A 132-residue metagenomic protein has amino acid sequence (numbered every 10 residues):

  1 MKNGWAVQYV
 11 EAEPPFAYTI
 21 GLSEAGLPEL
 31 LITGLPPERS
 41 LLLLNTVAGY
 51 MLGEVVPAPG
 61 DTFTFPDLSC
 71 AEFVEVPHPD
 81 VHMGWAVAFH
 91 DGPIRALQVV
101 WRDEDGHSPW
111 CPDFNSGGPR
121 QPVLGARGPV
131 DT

Functional and structural regions predicted by a protein language model:
M1-E13, L22-G26, L31-T132: Acidic, proline/glycine-rich low-complexity IDRs
Y18-T19: Short, surface-exposed beta-strand/loop micro-motifs that present aromatic residues
